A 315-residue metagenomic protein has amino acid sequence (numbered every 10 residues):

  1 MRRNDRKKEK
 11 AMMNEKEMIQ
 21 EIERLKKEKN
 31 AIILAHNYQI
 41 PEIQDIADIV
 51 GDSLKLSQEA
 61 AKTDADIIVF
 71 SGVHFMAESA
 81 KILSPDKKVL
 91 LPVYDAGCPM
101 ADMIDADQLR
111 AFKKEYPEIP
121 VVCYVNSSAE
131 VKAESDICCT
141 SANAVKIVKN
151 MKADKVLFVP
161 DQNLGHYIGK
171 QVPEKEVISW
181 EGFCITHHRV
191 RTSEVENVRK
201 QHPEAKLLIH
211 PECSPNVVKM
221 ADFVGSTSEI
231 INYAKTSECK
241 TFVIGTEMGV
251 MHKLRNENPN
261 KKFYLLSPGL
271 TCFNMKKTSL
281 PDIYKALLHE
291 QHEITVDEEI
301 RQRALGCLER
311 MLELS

Functional and structural regions predicted by a protein language model:
R2-M12: Short, Lys/Arg-enriched N-terminal segments with co-localized hydrophobic residues within the first ~10-30 amino acids
M13-I244, M251-H252, N256-S315: Active-site loop-to-helix "anion-binding N-cap" substructures in soluble metabolic enzymes
